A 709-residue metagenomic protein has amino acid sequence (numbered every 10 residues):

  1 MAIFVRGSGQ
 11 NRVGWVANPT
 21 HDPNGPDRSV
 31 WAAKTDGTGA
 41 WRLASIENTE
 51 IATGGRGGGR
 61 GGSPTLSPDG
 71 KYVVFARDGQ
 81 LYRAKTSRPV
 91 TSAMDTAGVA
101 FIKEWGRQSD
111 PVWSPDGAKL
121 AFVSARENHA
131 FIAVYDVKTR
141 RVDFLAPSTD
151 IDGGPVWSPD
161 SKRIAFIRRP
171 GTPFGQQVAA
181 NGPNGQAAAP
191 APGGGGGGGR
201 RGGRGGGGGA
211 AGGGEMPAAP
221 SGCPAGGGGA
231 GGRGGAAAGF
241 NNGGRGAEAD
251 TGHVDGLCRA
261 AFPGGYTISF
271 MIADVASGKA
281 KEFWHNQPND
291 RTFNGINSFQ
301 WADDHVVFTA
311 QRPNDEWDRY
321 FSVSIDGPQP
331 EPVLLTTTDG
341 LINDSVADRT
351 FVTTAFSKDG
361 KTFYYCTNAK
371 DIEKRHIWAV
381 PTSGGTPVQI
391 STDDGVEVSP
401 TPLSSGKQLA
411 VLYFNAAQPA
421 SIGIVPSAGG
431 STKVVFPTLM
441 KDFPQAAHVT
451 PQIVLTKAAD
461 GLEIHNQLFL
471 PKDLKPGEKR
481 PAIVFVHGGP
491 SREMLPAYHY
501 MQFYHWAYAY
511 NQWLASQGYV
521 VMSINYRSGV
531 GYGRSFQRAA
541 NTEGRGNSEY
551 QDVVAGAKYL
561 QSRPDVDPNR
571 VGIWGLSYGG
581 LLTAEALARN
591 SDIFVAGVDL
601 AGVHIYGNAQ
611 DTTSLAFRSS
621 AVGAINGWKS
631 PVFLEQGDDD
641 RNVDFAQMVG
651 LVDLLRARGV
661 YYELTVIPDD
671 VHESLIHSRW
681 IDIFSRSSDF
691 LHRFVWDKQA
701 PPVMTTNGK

Functional and structural regions predicted by a protein language model:
A2, F166-I167, T354-L439, K709: N-terminal targeting or regulatory segments adjacent to alpha/beta-hydrolase or S9 domains
A2, V13, G70-V73, G117-L120 (+4 more regions): Hydrophobic beta-strand positions that form the internal "hydrophobic ladder" of WD40/Gbeta-like beta-propeller blades
R6-G9, P68-D69, P115-D116, P159-D160 (+3 more regions): Residue-level detector of Asp-centered blade-edge/turn motifs that repeat once per structural unit in beta-propeller
R6-W31, S45-G59, Y72-P89, D95-Q108 (+11 more regions): A flexible loop/linker signature enriched in serine peptidases of the S9 family
K34-T38, T86-P89, D136-R140, V275-G278 (+3 more regions): Short loop/turn segments that connect beta-strands within beta-propeller blades
W41, S92, D143, K281 (+3 more regions): A structural motif specific to WD40 beta-propellers
P173, Y266, I296-N297, A302-D304 (+2 more regions): Serine-hydrolase catalytic core recognition
